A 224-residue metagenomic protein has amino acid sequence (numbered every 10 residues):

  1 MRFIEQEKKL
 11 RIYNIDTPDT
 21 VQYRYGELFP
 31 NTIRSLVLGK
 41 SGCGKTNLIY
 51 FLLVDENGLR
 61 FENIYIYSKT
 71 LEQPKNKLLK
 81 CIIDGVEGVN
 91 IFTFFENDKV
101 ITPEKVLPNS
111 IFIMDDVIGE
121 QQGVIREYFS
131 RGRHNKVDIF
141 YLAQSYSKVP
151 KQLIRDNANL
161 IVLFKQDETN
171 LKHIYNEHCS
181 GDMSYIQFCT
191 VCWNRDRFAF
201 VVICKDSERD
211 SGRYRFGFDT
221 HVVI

Functional and structural regions predicted by a protein language model:
M1, P74, S130-G132, E208 (+1 more regions): Short, intrinsically disordered low-complexity segments
M1-G26, L71: N-terminal pre-Walker A segment at the start of P-loop NTPase domains
I4-Q6, N97, F218: Intrinsic disorder/low-complexity signal
N14, R24-G26, I66-S68, I186 (+1 more regions): Compositionally biased, intrinsically disordered low-complexity regions enriched in proline and serine
T17-D19, V89-T93, F200, Y214-F218: Generic preference for hydrophobic/aromatic residues in regular secondary structure cores
V21-Y23, I33-C43, N47-E62, K69-C81 (+1 more regions): Conserved P-loop NTPase motor cores
P30: Residues immediately N-terminal to the Walker A/P-loop in ABC ATPase nucleotide-binding domains
D182-V223: Conserved AAA+ ATPase small/helical "lid" subdomain
